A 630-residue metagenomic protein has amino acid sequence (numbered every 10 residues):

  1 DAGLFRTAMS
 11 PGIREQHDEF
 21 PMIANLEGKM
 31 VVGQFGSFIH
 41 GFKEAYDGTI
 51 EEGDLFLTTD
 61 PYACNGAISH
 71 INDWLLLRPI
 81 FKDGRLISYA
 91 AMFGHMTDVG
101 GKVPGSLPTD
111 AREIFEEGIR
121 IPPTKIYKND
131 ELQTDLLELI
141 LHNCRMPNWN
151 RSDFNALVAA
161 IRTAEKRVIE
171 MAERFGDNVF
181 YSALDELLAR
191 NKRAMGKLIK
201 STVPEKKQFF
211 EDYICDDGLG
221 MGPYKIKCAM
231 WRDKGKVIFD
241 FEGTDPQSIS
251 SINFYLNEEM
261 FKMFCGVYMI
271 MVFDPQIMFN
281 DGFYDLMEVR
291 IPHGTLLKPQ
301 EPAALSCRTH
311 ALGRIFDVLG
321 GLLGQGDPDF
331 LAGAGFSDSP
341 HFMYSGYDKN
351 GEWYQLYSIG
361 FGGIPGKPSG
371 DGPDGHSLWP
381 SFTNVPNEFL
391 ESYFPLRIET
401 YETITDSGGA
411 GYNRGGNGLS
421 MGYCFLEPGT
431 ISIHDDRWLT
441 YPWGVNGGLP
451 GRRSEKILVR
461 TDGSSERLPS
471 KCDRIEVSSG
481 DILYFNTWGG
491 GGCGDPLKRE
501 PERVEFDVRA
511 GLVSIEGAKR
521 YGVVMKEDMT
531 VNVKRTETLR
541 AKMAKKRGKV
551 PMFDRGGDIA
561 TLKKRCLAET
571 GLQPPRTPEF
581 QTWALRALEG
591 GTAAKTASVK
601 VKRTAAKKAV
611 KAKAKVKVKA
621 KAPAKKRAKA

Functional and structural regions predicted by a protein language model:
D1-E52, L57-T592: Glycine/proline-enriched, intrinsically flexible loops and inter-domain linkers
A593-S598: Acidic, low-complexity intrinsically disordered tails
K600-A628: Low-complexity, polybasic segments enriched for Lys interleaved with small residues
